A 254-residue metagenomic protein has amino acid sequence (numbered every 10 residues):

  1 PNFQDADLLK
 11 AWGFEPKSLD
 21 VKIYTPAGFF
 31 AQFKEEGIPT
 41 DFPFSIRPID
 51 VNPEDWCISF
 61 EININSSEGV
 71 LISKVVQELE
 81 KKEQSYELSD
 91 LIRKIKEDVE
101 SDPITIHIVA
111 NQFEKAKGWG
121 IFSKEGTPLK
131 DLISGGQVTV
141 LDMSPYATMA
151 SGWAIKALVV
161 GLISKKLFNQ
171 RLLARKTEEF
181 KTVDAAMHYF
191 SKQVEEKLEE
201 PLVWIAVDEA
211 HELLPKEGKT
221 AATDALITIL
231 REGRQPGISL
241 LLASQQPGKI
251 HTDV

Functional and structural regions predicted by a protein language model:
P1-T228: P-loop NTPase motor domains
F3-Q4, T228-V254: Conserved ATP-driven motor cores of ASCE-family P-loop NTPases powering translocation/secretion/packaging/pilus
